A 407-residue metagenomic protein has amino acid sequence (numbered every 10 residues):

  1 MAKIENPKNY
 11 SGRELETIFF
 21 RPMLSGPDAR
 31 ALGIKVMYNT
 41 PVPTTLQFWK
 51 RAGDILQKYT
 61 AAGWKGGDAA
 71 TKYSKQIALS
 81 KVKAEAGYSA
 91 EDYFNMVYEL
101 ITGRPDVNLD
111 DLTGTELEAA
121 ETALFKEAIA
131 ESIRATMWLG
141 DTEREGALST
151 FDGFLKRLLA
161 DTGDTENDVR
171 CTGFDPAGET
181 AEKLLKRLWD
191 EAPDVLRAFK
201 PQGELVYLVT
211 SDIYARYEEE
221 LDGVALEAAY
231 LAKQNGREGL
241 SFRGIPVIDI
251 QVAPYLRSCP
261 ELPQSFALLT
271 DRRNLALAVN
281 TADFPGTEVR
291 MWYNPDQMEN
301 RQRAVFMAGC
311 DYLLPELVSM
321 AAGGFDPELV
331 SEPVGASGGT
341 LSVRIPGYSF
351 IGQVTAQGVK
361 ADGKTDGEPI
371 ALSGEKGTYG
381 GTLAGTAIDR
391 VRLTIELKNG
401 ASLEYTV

Functional and structural regions predicted by a protein language model:
A2-T40, T45-D54, D152-E179, K183-K186 (+4 more regions): Sequence/fold signature of self-assembling virion shell proteins
I18-T102: Assembly/oligomerization interface modules of large self-assembling protein complexes
P105-D190: Alpha-helical scaffold segments that mediate packing/assembly in large oligomeric complexes
V247-V252, E368-G374: Short, surface-exposed loop motifs enriched in S/T, G, D/E and P with embedded aromatic residues
S337-V343: Structural beta-strand segments of beta-rich domains
D362-A371, L403: Surface-exposed loop/edge segments in extracytoplasmic proteins
S373-G381: Aromatic sugar-binding surface patches on proteins that engage polysaccharides or sugar-phosphate polymers
T382-D389: Surface-exposed, short loops/turns at beta-strand junctions within beta-sandwich domains
